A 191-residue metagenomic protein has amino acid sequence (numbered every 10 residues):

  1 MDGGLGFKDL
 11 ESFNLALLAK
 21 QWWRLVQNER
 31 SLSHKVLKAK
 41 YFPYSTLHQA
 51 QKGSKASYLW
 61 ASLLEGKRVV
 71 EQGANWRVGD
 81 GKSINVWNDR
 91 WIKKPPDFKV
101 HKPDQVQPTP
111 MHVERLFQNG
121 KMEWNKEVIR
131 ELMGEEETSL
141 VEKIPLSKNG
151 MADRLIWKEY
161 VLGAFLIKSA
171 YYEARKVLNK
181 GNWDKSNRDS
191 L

Functional and structural regions predicted by a protein language model:
M1-L191: A helix-boundary/hinge signal
